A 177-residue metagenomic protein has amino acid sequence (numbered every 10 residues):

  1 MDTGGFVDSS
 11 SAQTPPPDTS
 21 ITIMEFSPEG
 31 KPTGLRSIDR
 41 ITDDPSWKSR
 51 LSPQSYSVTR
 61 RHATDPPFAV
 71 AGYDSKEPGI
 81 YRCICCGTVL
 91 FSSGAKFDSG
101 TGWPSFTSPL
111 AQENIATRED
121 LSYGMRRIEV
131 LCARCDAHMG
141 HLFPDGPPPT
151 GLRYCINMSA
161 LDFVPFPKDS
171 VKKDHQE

Functional and structural regions predicted by a protein language model:
G4-P45, K172: N-terminal pre-domain segments of enzymes
F26-P28, D39-D44, K48-R82, T88-E177: A short Gly-Trp-Pro
